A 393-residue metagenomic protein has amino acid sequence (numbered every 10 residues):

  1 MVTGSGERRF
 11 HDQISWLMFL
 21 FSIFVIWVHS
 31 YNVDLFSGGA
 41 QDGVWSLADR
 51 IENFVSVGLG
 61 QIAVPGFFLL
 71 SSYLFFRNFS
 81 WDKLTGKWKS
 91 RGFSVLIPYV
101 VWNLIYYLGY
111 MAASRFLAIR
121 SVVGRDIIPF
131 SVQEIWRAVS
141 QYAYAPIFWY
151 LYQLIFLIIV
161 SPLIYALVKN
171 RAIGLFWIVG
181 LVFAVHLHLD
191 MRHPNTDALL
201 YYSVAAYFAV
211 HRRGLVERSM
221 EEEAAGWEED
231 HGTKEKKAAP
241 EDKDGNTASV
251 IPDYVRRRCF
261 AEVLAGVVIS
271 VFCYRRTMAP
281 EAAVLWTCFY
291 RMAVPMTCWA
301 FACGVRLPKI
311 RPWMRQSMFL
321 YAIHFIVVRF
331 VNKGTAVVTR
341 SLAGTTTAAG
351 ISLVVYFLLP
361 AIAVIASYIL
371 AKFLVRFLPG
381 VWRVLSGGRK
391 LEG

Functional and structural regions predicted by a protein language model:
M1-V179, G226-E229, K234-D244, Q316 (+1 more regions): Membrane-cytosol interface segments of multi-pass membrane proteins, especially ER/Golgi lipid-handling enzymes
I26, F75-F76, Y107, A209 (+5 more regions): Hydrophobic alpha-helical segments of integral membrane proteins
I51-V64, V139-Q153, V185-V204, R256 (+1 more regions): Interfacial loop-to-helix transition and helix-capping segments at the boundaries of transmembrane helices
F75-W81, L163-K169, A206-E217, C298-R306 (+1 more regions): Structural signal for the C-terminal ends of transmembrane alpha-helices and the immediately following loop
I159, G180-V182, L199-F208, F330: Hydrophobic transmembrane alpha-helices of multi-pass, membrane-embedded glycosylation machinery
I178-H186, A261-Y274, P295-M296, P360-F373: Hydrophobic core of alpha-helical transmembrane segments in multi-pass integral membrane proteins
L200, R213-F319, F325-T335, L342 (+1 more regions): Alpha-helical transmembrane segments and terminal signal-anchor/GPI-anchor hydrophobic tails, characterized by long
A322, I326-K333, A363-F373: C-terminal transmembrane-bundle signature of multipass membrane proteins, characterized by strong activation on
